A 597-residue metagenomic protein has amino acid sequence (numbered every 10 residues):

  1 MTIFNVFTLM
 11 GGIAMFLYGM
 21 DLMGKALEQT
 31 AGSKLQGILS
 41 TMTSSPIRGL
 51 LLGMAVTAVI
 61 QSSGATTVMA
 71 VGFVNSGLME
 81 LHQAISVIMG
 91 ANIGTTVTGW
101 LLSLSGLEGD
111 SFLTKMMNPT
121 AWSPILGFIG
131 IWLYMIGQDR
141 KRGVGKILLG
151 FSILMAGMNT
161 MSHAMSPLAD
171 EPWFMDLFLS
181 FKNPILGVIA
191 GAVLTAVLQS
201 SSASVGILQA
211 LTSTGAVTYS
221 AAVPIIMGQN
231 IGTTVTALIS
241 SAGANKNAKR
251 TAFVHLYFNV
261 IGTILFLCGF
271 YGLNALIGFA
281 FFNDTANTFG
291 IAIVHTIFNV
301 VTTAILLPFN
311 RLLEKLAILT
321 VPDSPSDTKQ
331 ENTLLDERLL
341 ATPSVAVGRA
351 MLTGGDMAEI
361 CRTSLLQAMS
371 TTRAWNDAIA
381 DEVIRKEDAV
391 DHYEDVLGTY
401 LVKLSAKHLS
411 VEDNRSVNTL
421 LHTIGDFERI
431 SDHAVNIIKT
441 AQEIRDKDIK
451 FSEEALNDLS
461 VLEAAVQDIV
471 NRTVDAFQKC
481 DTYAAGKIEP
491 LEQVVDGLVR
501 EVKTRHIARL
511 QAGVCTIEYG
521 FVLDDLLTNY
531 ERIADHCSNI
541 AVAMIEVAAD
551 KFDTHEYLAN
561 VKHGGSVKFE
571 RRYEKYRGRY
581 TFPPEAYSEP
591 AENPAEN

Functional and structural regions predicted by a protein language model:
M1-F7, G109-A121, F174-L179, S220 (+2 more regions): Interfacial loop-to-helix junctions that mark the boundaries of transmembrane helices in multi-pass membrane
M1-P46, V144-V193, L211-T214: Helix-loop-helix hairpins and the membrane-proximal interhelical loops of multi-pass alpha-helical transport proteins
T8-D21, G53-T57, I125-I136, G150-M161 (+3 more regions): Hydrophobic core segments of alpha-helical transmembrane domains in multi-pass membrane transport and ion-translocation
G24-E28, T57-A65, M165-S166, L194-A203 (+2 more regions): Short helix-coil transition sites and intra-membrane helix breaks within transmembrane domains of multi-pass
M42-M69, P184-I207: Hydrophobic alpha-helical transmembrane segments of multi-pass integral membrane proteins, predominantly secondary
V59-T66, I85-L101, P119-S123, L154 (+5 more regions): Membrane-embedded alpha-helical segments of transport systems, primarily multispan ion/solute transporters
M69-A91, W100-A121, T195-G232, S241-N247 (+3 more regions): Membrane-interfacial helix-loop connectors
M79, S105, V217, G243-K249 (+4 more regions): Cytosolic, long alpha-helical scaffolding segments
